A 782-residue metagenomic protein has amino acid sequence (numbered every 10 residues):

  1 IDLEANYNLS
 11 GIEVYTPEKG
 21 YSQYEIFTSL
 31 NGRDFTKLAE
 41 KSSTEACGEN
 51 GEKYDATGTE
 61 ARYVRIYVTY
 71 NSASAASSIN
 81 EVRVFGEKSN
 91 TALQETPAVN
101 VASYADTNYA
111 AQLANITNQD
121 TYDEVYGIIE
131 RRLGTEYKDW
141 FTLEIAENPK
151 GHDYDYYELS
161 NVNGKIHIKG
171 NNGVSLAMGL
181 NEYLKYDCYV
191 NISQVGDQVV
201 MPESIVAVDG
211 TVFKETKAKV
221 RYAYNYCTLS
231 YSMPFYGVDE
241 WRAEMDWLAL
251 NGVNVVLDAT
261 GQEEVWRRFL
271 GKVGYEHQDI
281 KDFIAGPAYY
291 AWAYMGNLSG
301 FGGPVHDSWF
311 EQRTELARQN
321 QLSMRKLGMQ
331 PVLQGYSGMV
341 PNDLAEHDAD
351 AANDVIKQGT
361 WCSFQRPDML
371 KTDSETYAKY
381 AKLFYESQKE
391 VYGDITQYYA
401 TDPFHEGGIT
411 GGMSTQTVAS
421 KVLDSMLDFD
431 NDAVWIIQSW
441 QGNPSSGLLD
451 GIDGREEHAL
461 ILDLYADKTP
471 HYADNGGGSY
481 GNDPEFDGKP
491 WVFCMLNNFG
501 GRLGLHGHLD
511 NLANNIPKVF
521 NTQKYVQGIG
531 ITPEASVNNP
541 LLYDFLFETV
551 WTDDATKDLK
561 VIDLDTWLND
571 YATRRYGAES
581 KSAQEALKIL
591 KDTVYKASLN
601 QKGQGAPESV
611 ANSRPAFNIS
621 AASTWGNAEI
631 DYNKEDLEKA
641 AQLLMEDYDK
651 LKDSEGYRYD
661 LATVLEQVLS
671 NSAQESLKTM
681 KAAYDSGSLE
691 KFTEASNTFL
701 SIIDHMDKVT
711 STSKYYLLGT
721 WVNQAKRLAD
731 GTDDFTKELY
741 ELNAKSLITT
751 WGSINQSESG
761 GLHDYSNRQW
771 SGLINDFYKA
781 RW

Functional and structural regions predicted by a protein language model:
I1-A39, G48-T96: Aromatic, loop-rich ligand-recognition surfaces of beta-strand-rich domains
I66, Y571, M680: Hydrophobic, well-ordered secondary-structure elements that form the walls of internal hydrophobic environments
V99-A218: Contiguous, structured surface segment used for ligand recognition
E130, Y137, D187-V206, Y224-T228 (+9 more regions): Catalytic-core regions of glycoside hydrolase
A218-G237, L248: Active-site-adjacent substrate/metal-binding segments within catalytic domains of carbohydrate-active enzymes
G252, M645-Y648, L677, Y684 (+1 more regions): A structural signal for well-ordered alpha-helices, especially hydrophobic packing surfaces of coiled-coils
A419, L587-K591, A641, L669 (+3 more regions): Short amphipathic alpha-helical coiled-coil/interface segments
N627-L651, A662-A682: C-terminal substrate/ligand-recognition segments
